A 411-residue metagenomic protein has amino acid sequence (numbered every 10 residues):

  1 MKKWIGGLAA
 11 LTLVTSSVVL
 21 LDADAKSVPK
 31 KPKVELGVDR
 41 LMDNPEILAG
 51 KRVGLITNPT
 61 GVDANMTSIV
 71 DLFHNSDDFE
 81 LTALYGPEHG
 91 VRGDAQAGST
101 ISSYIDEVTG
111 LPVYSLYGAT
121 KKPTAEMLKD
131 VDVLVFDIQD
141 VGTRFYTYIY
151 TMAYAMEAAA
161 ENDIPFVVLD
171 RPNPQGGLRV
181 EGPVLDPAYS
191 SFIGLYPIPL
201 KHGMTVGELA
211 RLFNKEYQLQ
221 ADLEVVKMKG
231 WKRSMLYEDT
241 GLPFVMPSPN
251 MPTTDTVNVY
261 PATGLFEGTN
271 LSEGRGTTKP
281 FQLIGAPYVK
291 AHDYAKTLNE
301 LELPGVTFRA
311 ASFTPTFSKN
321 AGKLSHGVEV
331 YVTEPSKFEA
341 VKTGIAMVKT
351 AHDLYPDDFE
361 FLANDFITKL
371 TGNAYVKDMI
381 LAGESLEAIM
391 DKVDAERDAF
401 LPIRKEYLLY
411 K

Functional and structural regions predicted by a protein language model:
S17-P29: Sec-dependent signal peptide cleavage junction
E80-H89, L169: Short internal beta-strands
R92-A97, V167-Y189: Glycine-rich, charge-decorated loop segments at or immediately adjacent to ligand/cofactor-binding or catalytic sites
S102-V131, T143: Glycine-rich oxoanion-binding loops at beta->alpha junctions
D140-M152: Glycine/threonine-rich flexible loop motifs
S190-Y260: Conserved anion/nucleotide-ligand pocket segment
W231-A311: Glycine-rich, aromatic-lined ligand/substrate-binding cores of catalytic and carbohydrate-binding domains
G285-K392: Conserved functional hotspot residues or short segments at active or partner-binding sites across diverse domains
